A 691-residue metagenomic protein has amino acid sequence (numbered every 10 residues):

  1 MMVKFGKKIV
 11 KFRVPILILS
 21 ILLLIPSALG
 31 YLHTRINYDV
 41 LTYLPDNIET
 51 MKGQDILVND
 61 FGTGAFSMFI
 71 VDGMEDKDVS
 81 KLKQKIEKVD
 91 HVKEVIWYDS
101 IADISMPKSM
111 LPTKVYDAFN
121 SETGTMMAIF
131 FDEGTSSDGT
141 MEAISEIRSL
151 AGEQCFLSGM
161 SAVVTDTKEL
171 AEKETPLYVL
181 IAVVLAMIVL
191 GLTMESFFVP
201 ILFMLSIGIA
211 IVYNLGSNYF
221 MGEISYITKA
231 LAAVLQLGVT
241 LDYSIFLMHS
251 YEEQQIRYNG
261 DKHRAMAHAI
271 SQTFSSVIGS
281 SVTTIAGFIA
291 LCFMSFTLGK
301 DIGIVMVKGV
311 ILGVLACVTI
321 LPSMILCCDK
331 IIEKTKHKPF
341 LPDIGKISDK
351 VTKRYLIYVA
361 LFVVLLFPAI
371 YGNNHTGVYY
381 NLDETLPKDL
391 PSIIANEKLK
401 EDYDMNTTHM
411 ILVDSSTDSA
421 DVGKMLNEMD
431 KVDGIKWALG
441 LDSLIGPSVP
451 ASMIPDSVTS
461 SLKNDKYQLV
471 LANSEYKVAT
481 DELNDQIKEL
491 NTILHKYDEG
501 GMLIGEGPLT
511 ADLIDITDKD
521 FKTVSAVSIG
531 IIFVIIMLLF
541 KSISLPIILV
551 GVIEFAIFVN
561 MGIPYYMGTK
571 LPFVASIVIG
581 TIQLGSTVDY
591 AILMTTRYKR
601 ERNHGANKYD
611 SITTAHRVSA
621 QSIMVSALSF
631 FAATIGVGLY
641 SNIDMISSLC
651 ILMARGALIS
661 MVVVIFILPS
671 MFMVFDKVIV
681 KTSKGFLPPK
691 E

Functional and structural regions predicted by a protein language model:
M1-I36, T42, T135-Y380, H495-E691: Membrane-embedded transmembrane helical bundles of large multi-pass transporters/channels
D46-F66, V71-V164, G377-Y379, D383-L545 (+1 more regions): Structured non-transmembrane domains adjacent to transmembrane bundles in polytopic membrane proteins
